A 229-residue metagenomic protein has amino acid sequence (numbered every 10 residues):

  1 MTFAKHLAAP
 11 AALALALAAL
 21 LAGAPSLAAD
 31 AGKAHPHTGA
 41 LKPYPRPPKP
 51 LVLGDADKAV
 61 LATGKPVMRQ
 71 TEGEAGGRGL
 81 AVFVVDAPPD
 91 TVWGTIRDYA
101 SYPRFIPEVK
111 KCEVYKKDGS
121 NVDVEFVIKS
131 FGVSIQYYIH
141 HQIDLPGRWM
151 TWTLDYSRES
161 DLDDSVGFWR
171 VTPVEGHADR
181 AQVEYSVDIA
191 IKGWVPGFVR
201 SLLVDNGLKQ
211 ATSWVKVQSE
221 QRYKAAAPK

Functional and structural regions predicted by a protein language model:
M1-H6: N-terminal secretory signal peptides that target proteins for export/translocation
P10-A22: Bacterial N-terminal signal peptides
A28-K117, K229: Hydrophobic ligand-binding cavity/cleft-lining segments
K65, Y156-K209: Beta-strand/loop substructures that line and gate deep hydrophobic ligand-binding cavities in soluble
R69-G76, V84, P103, P107 (+2 more regions): Glycine-rich portal/gate segments that line the openings of hydrophobic small-molecule binding cavities
V84-P88, V127-K129, D144, T172-V174 (+1 more regions): Solvent-exposed residues in well-ordered beta-strands and their adjoining turns, especially edge/terminal strands
V85, P89, T95, Y102-F105 (+6 more regions): Solvent-exposed, acidic/flexible segments
T91-W93, Y102, V171, Y185 (+1 more regions): Hydrophobic pocket/interface hotspot
